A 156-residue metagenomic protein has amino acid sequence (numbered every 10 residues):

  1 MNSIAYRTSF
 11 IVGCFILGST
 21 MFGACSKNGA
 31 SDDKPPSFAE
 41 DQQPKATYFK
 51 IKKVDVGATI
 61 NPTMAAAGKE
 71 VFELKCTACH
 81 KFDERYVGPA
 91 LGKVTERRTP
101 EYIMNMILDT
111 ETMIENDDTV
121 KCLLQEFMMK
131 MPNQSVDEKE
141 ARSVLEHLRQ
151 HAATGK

Functional and structural regions predicted by a protein language model:
N2-I11: Bacterial N-terminal signal peptides that target proteins for export
T20-A24: C-terminal motif of bacterial Sec signal peptides marking the signal peptidase cleavage site
S31-V71: Electrostatic cytochrome c docking/interface patches
M64, F72-K75, D83, K130 (+1 more regions): Short pre-active-site segment immediately N-terminal to redox-active cysteine/selenocysteine motifs in thiol-based
A65, K69, K81-D109: Gly/Gly-Pro-rich "capping" loops immediately C-terminal to redox-active cysteine motifs in periplasmic/lumenal
H80, E111, R149-A152: Protein kinase-like catalytic domain
V87-V94, E111-E140: Axial heme c-ligation environment in periplasmic c-type cytochrome domains
E101-M106, M129-K156: C-terminal capping alpha-helices of c-type cytochrome domains
